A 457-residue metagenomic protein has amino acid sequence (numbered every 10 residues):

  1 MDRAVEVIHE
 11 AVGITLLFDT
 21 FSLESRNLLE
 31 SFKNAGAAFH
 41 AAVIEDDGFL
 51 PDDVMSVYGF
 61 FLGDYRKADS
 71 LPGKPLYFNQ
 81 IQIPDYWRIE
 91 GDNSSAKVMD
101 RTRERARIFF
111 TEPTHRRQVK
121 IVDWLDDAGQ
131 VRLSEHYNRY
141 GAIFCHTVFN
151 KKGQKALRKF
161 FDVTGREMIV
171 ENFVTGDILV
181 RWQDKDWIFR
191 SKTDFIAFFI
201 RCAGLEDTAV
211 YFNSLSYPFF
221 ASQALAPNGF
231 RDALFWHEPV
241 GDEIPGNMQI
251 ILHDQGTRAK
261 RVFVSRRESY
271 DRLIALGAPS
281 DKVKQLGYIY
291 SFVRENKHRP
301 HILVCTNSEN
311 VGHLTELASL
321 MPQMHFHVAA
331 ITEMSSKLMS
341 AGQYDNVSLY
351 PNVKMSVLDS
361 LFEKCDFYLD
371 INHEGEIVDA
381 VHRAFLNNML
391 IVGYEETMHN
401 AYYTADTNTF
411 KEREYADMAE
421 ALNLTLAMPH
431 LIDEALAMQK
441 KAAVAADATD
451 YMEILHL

Functional and structural regions predicted by a protein language model:
M1-P84: N-terminal subdomain of nucleotide-sugar transferases
D184-S191, I196-Y217: Short N-terminal targeting/anchoring amphipathic segment
N247-S280: A short, active-site helix/loop in glycosyltransferases that binds the activated sugar's phosphate group
K284-A341: Conserved catalytic-core segment of nucleotide-activated headgroup transferases in glycan assembly
S336-V353: Nucleotide-activated donor-binding/catalytic signature segment of Leloir-type glycosyltransferases, i.e., the conserved
S360-C365: Short alpha-helical donor nucleotide-sugar binding micro-motif in glycosyltransferases
F367-K441: Catalytic binding pocket for nucleotide-activated donors in carbohydrate/polymer assembly enzymes
K441-L457: C-terminal alpha-helical cap of glycosyltransferases
